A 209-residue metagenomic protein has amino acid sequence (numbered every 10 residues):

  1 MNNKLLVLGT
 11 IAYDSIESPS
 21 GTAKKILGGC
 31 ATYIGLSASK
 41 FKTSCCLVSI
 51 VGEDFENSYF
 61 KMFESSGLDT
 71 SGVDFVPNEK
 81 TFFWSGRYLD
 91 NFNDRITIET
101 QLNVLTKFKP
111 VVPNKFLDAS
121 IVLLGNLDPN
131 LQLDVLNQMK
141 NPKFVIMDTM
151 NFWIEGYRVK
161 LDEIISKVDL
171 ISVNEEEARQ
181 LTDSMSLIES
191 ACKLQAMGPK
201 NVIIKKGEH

Functional and structural regions predicted by a protein language model:
N2, Y13-K25, K42-L123, N137-P142: Conserved N-terminal subdomain of the carbohydrate kinase-like
L6, L123, V145-I146, I203: Structural detector of well-ordered beta-strand residues that form the stable sheet scaffold of enzyme domains
G9-I11: Active-site metal-binding loops of divalent metal-dependent hydrolases
G21-L36: Short catalytic helix/loop segments, enriched in acidic residues and glycine and frequently bearing histidine
T32-C45, K193-A196: A short, N-terminal amphipathic alpha-helix
G52-D54, N126-L131, M150-E155: Short beta->alpha connector loops
L102-V111, N130, F152-K160: Active-site glycine-rich loop that binds ribose-phosphate moieties when present
K140-K143, N151-H209: Conserved phosphate/ATP/ADP-binding segment of small-molecule kinases
